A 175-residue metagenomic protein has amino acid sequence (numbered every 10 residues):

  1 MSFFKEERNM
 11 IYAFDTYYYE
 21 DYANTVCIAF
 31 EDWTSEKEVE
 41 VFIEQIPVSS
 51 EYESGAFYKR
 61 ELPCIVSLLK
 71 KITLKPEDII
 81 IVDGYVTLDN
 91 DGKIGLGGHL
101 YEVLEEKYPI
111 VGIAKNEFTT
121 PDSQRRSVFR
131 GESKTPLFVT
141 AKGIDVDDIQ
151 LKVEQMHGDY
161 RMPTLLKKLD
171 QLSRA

Functional and structural regions predicted by a protein language model:
F3-F14, V39-S50, L62, V66-I72 (+2 more regions): C-terminal binding/interaction regions
Y17-S35: Acidic, metal-ligating active-site segments
G55-K59: Active-site beta-loop-alpha junctions of metal-dependent nucleic acid enzymes, especially the RNase H-like/DDE
D78-I79: Structural motif
G84-T87, A114-T119: Acidic, glycine-rich active-site loops and adjacent beta-strand->loop/helix elements that engage anionic groups
L88-L104: Short Gly/Thr/Asp-enriched flexible loops that form oxyanion-binding sites at enzyme active sites
H99-E105, V111-N116: N-terminal nucleophile
